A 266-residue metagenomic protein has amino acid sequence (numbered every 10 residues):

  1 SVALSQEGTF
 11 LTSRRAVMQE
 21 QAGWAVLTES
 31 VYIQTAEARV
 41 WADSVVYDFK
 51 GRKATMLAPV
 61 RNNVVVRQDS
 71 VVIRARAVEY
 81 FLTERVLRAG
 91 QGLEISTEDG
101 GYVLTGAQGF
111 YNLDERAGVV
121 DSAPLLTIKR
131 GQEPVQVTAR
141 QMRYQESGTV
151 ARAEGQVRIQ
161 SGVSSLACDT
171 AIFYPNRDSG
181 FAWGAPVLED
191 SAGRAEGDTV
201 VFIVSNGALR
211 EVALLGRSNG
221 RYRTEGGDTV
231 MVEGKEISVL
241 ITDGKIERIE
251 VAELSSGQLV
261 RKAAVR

Functional and structural regions predicted by a protein language model:
S1-R266: N-terminal amphipathic/hydrophobic interface segments
